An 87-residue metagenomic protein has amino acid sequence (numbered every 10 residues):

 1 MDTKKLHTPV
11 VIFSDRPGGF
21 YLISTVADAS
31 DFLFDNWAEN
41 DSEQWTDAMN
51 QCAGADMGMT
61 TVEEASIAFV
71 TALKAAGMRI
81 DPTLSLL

Functional and structural regions predicted by a protein language model:
M1-I12: Short, charged/polar N-terminal "headpieces" of proteins
S14-R16, L73: Generic secondary-structure microfeatures
P17-D47: A short, structured beta-strand/loop element
D47-A55: Solvent-exposed, amphipathic alpha-helical segments
A55-L87: Short, compact, well-ordered microdomains
